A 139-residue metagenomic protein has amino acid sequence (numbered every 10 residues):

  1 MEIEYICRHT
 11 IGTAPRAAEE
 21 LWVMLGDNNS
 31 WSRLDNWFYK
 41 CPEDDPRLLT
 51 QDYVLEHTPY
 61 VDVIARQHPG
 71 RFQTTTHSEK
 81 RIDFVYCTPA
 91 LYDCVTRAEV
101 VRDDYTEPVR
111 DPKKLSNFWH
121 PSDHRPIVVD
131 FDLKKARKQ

Functional and structural regions predicted by a protein language model:
M1-H9, M24, W31: Active-site beta-loop-alpha substructure in enzyme catalytic cores, prototypically the cysteine-centered nucleophile
G12-V23, S30-Q139: Metal-dependent phosphoester-hydrolase catalytic domains
